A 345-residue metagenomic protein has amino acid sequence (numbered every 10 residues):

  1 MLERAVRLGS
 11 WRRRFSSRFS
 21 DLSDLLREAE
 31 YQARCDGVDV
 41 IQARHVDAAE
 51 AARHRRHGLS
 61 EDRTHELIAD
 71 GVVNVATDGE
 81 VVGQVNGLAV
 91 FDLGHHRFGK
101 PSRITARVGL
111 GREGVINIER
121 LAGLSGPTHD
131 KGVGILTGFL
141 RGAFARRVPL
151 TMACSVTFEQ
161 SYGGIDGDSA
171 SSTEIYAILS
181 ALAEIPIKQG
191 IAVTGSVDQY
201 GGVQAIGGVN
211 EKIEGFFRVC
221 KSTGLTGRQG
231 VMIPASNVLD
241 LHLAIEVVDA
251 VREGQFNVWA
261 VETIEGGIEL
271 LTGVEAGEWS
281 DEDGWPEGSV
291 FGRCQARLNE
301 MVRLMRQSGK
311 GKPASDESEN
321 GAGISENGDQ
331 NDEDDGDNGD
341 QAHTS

Functional and structural regions predicted by a protein language model:
R4-A5, G163: Short, conserved secondary-structure transition motifs
V6-T77, E278-D283, M305-G309: C-terminal helical "lid" subdomain and adjoining coupling/linker elements of P-loop NTPases
R12-S16, D36-G37, H95, G123-P127 (+2 more regions): Generic amphipathic alpha-helical segments used as scaffolds and interaction surfaces in large, multi-domain proteins
R18, L22-L25, D39, R97 (+4 more regions): Active-site-proximal structural scaffolding
A48-A49, R55-G126: Core mixed alpha/beta domains of very large multi-subunit molecular machines
A69, V73, S102, V108-L124 (+1 more regions): Peripheral, non-AAA+ core regions of ATP-driven protein-machinery
